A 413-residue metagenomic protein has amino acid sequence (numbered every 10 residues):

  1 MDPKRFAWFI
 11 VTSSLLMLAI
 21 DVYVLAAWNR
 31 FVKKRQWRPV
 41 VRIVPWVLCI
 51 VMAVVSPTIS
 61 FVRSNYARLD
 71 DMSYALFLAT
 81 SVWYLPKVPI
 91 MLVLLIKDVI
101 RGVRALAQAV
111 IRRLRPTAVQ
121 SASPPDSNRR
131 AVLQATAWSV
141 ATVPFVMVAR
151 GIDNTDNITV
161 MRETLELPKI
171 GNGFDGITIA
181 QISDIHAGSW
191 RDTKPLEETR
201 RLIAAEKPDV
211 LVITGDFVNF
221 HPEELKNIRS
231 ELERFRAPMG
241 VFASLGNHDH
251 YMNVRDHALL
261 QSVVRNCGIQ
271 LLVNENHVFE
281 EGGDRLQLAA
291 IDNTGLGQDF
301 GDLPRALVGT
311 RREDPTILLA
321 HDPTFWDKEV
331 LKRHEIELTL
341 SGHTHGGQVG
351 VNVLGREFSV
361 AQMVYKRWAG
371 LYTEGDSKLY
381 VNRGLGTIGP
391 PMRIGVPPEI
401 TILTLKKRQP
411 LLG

Functional and structural regions predicted by a protein language model:
M1-D156, P410-G413: Non-catalytic terminal accessory segments
M161, E166-G413: Soluble catalytic domains of enzymes that build or remodel membrane lipids, polysaccharides, and related
